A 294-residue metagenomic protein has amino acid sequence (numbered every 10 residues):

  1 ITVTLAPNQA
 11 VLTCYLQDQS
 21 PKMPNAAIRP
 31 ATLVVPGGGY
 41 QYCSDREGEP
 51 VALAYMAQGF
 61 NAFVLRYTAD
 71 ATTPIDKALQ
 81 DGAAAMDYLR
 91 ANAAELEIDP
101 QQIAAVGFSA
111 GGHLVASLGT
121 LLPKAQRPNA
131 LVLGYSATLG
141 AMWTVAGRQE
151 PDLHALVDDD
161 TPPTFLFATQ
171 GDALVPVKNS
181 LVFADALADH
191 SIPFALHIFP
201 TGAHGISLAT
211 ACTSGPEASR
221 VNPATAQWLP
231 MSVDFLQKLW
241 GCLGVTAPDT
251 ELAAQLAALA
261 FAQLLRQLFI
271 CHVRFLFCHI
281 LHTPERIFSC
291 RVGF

Functional and structural regions predicted by a protein language model:
I1-A27: N-terminal cap/lid segment of alpha/beta-hydrolase-fold proteins
I28-G37: Short beta-strand element of the alpha/beta-hydrolase
S44-D45, L65-P100, N222-A224: Catalytic nucleophile-loop/oxyanion-hole region of alpha/beta-hydrolase and closely related hydrolase-like folds
D45-F63: Short amphipathic alpha-helix adjacent to the substrate-entry channel of hydrolases
A84-L153, D159: Primarily recognizes the serine-hydrolase "nucleophile elbow" in alpha/beta-hydrolase and SGNH/GDSL folds
D160, L166-A168, D172: Short beta-strand/loop motif that positions the catalytic acidic residue of the alpha/beta-hydrolase fold
A173-V182: Conserved alpha/beta-hydrolase "acid-adjacent" motif
H190-L256, A260-F261: C-terminal catalytic histidine-bearing segment of alpha/beta-hydrolase fold enzymes
